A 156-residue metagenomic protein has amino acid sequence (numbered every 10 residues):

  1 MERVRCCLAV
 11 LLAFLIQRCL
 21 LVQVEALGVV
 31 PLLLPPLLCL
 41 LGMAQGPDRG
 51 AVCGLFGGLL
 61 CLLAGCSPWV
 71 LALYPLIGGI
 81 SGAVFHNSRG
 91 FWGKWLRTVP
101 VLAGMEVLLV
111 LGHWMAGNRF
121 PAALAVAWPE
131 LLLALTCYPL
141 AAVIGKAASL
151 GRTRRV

Functional and structural regions predicted by a protein language model:
M1-V156: Terminal, non-globular segments
